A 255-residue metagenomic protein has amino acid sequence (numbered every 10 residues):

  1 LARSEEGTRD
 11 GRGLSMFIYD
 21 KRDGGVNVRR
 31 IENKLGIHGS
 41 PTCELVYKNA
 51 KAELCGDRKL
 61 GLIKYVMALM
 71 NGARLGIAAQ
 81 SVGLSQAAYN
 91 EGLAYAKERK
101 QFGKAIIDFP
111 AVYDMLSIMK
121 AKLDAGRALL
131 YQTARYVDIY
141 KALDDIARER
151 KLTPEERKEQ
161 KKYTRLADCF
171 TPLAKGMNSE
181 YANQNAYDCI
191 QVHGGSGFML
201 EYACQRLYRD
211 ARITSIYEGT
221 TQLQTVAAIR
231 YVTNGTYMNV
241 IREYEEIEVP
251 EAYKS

Functional and structural regions predicted by a protein language model:
L1-V26: A short core secondary-structure module
E6-T8, K34-P41: Short Gly/Pro-enriched turn/cap motifs at secondary-structure boundaries
G11-R12, G39-T42, M70, A111 (+1 more regions): Short, solvent-exposed loop/turn segments at the edges of secondary structure
D20-R29, P41-A73, N90-D108, V240 (+1 more regions): A glycine-rich, basic-preceded beta-loop-alpha segment at the flavin cofactor/substrate interface of flavin-utilizing
G36, M67-S81, A105-D108, M115 (+4 more regions): Alpha-helix N-cap/helix-initiation motif
I37, A142, P154, K158-E245: Alpha-helix capping/hinge segments and adjacent helical runs
R74-E155, M238-S255: Extended amphipathic alpha-helical segments enriched in small hydrophobics
